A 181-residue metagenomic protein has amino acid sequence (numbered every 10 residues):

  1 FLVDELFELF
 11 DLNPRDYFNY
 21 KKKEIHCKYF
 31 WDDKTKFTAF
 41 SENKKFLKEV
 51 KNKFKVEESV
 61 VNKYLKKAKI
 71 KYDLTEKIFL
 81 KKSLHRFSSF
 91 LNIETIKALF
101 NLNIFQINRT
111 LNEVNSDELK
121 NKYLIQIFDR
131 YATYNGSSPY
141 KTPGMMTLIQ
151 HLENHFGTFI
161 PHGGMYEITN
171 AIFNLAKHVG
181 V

Functional and structural regions predicted by a protein language model:
F1-H26: N-terminal FAD cofactor-binding segment of flavoenzymes
L6-F7, T142-M145: A short mid-domain helix/strand-loop element embedded in enzyme catalytic domains that forms or borders the active-site
E8, N52, K177: Short polybasic/polar patches that bind polyanions
D16, P139-T142, L175: Active-site substrate-recognition segment that forms the wall of the catalytic cavity or substrate channel
K28-F30: Residue-level detector of beta-strand face positions
D32-T142: Rossmann-like flavin
T147-V181: Helical element adjacent to the flavin cofactor pocket in flavoenzyme catalytic cores
